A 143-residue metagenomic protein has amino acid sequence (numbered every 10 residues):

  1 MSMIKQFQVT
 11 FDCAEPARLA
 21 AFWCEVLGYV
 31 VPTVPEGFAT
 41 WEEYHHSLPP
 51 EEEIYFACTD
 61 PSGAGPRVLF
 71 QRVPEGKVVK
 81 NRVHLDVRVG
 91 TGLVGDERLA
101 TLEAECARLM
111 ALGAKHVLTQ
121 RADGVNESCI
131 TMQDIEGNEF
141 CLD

Functional and structural regions predicted by a protein language model:
S2-F11, T33, E42-S47, F56-K77 (+2 more regions): Vicinal oxygen chelate
F11-R18: Short acidic-aromatic low-complexity motifs
R18-A20, L93-A104: Short, conserved charged micro-motifs
R18-V30, E105-A111: Amphipathic alpha-helical segments
P50: N-terminal Rossmann-like NAD(P) cofactor-binding subdomain of oxidoreductases, focused on the glycine-rich
K77-R98: Mid-chain, well-packed structural core segment of small domains
